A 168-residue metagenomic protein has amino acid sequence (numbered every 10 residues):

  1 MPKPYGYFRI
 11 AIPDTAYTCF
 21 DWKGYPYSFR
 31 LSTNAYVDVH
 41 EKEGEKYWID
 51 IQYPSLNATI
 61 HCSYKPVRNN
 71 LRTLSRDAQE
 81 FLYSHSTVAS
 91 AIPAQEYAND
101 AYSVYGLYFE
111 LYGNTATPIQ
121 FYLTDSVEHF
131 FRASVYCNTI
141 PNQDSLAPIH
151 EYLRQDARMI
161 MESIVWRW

Functional and structural regions predicted by a protein language model:
M1-L56, T73, D77, V88-E96 (+3 more regions): N-terminal targeting sequences that direct proteins away from the cytosol to non-cytosolic compartments
K3-Y5, Y25, C62, D100-S103 (+1 more regions): Intrinsically disordered, low-complexity segments enriched in small/polar residues
W48, T59, G106: Broad gene-expression machinery/nucleic-acid interaction feature
I60-N69, Q120-F121, Q143-E151: Second-shell loop/turn segments in exported
S63, S134-Y136: Residue-level recognition of well-ordered beta-strand positions that form the cores of beta-sheet-rich folds across
R76-S134: Signature of long, low-cysteine stretches enriched in small and polar/charged residues
